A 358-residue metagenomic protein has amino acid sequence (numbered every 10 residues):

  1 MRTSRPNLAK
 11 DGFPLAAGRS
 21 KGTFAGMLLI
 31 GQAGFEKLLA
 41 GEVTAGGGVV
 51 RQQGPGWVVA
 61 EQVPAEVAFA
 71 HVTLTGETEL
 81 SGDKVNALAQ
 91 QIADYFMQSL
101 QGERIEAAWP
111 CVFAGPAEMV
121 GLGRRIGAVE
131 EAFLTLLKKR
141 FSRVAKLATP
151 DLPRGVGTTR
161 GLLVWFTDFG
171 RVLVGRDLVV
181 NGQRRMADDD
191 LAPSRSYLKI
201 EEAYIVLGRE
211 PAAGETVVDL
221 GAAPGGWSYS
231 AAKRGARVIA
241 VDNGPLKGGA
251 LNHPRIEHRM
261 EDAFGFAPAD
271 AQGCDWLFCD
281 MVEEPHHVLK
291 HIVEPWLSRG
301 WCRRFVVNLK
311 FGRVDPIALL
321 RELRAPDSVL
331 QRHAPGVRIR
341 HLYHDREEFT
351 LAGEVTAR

Functional and structural regions predicted by a protein language model:
R2-R358: SAM-dependent transferase fold signal centered on methyltransferase-like domains, encompassing both Class I
